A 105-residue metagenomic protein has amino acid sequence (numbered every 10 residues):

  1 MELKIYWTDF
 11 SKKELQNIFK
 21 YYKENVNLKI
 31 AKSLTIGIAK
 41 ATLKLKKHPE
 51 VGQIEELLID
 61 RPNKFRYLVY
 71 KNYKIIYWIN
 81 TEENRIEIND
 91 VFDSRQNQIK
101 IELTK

Functional and structural regions predicted by a protein language model:
M1, K64, K71: Exposed loop/turn and edge beta-strand positions of beta-sandwich/beta-sheet ligand-binding modules
M1-G37: Arg/Lys-rich, positively charged N-terminal/basic patches that mediate binding to nucleic acids
N27, L43, K47-E50, Y73 (+1 more regions): Generic structural signal for secondary-structure transition and capping sites
S33-G37, I54-E56, D60, I101: Solvent-exposed interaction patches of small proteins and small membrane subunits
L43-L68: A short, surface-exposed loop/turn module that caps and links secondary-structure elements
Y70-K105: Enriched for short, Lys/Arg-rich terminal
